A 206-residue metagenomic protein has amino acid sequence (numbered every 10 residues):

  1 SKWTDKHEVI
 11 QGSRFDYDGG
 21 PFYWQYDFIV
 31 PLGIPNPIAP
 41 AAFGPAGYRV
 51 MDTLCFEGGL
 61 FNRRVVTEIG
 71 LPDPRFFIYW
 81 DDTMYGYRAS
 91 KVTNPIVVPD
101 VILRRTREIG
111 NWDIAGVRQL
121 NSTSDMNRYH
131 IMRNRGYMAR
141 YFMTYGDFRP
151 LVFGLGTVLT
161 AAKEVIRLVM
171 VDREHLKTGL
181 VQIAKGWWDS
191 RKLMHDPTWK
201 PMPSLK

Functional and structural regions predicted by a protein language model:
S1-D27: Conserved donor NDP-sugar-binding/catalytic core segment of glycosyltransferases
P40-F61, Q119-S122: A recurrent flexible, glycine/aromatic-enriched loop bordering the glycosyltransferase active site that acts as
G59-G70, R75-V101: A short, conserved alpha-helix in the catalytic core of glycosyltransferases
T83-M84, M126-R133, V181, K185: A structural signal for well-ordered alpha-helical segments within the folded catalytic domains of diverse enzymes
V98-Q119: Active-site donor/metal-binding and catalytic loop motifs of nucleotide-sugar-dependent glycosylation enzymes
V117-Y129: A short acidic, glycine-rich active-site loop that binds or catalyzes chemistry on phosphate/adenosine moieties
I131-Y141: A conserved mid-domain beta-alpha-beta active-site/ligand-binding segment of alpha/beta enzyme cores
M143-K206: Non-catalytic, C-terminal membrane-associated alpha-helical segments of glycosyltransferases
